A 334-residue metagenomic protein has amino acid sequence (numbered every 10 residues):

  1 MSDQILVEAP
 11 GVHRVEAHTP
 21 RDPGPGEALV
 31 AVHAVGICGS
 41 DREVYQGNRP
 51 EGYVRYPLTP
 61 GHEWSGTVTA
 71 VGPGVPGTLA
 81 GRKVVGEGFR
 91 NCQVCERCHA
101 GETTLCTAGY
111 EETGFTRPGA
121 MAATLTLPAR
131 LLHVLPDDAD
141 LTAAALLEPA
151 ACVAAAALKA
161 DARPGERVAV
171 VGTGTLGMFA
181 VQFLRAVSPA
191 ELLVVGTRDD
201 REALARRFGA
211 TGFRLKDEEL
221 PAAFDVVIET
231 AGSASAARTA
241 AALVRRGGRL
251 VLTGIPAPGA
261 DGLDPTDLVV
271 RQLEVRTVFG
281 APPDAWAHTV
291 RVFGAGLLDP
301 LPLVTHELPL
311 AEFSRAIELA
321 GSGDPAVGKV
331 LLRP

Functional and structural regions predicted by a protein language model:
Q4-D22, G39-A70, V85, L105-T116: N-terminal glycine-rich cofactor-binding segment
R21-V35, P50-E96, P136-D138: Glycine-rich beta-strand-centered segment in the early N-terminal region that forms part of a ligand/cofactor-binding
L79-G81, D138-D217: Mid-domain Rossmann-like dinucleotide-binding core that forms the NAD(H)/NADP(H) cofactor-binding site
C92-V171: NAD(P)H dinucleotide-binding glycine-rich loop of Rossmann-like/cofactor-binding domains, especially the beta1-alpha1
V195-R198, T230, G254, F279: N-terminal Rossmann-fold cofactor-binding loop
E219-V227: A short acidic, Gly/Pro-enriched loop at the edge of an enzyme's catalytic core that lines a small-molecule cofactor
A234-A295, P334: Glycine-rich phosphate-binding loop and adjacent beta-alpha segment of Rossmann(oid) nucleotide-cofactor-binding
W286-P334: C-terminal hydrophobic helical "lid"/dimerization subdomain of Rossmann-like NAD(P)H-dependent oxidoreductases
